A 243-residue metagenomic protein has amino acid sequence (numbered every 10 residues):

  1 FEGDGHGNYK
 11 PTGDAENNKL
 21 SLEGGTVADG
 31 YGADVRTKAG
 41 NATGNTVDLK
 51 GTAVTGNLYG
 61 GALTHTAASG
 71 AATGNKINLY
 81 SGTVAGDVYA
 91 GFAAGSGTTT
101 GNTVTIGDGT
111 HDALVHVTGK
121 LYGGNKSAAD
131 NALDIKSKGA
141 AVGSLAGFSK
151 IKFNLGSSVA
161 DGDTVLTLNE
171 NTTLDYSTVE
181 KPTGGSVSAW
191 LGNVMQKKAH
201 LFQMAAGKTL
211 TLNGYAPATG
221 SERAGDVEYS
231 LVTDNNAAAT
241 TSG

Functional and structural regions predicted by a protein language model:
F1-E16, G109, E222-A224, V232-T241: Surface-exposed intrinsically disordered loops and tails
E2-D4, T12, S21-E23, A28 (+13 more regions): Feature marks extracellular polysaccharide-active and adherence modules
G7, A67-A68: Intrinsically disordered, low-complexity Ser/Thr- and acidic-rich flexible linkers and loops, especially at boundaries
A15, A42-G44, A72-G74, T99-G101 (+1 more regions): Parallel beta-helix/beta-solenoid
G74-N75, L145: Long, polar low-complexity repeats
G95-T98, T103-L212: Extracellular beta-strand/loop-rich repeat segments of large surface/secreted proteins
G192-G243: Outer-membrane translocation/initiation segment of Type V secreted surface proteins
